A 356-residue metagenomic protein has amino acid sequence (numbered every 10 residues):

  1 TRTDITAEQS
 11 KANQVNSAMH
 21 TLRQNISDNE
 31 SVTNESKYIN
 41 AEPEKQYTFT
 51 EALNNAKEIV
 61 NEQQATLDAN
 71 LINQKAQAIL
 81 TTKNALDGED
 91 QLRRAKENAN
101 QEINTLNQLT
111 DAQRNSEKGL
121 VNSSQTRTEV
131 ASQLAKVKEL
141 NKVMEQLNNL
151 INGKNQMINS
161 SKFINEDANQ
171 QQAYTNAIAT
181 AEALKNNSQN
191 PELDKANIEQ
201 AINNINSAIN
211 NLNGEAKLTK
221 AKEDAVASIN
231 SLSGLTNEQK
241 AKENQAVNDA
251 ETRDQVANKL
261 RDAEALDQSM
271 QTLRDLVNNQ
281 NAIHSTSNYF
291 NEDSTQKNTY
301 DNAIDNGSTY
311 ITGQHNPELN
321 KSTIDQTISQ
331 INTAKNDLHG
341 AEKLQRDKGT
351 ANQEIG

Functional and structural regions predicted by a protein language model:
T1-G356: Amphipathic alpha-helical assembly segments used for oligomerization, scaffolding, or translocation
